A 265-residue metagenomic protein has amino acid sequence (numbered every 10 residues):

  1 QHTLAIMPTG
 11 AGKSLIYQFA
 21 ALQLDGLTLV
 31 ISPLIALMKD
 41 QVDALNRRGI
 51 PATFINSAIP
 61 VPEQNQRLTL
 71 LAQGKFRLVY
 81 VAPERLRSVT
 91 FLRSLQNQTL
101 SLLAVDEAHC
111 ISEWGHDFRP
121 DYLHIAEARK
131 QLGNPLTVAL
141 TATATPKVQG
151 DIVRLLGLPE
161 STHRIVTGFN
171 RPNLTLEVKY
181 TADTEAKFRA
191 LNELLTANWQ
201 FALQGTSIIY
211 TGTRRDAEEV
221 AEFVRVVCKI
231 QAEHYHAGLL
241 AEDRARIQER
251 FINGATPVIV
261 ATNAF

Functional and structural regions predicted by a protein language model:
Q1-S14, A20-G26, K39-F265: Helicase motor core with emphasis on the C-terminal RecA-like subdomain
L29: Gly/serine-rich nucleotide phosphate-binding loop at the start of the catalytic core of nucleotide/ADP-ribose-handling
